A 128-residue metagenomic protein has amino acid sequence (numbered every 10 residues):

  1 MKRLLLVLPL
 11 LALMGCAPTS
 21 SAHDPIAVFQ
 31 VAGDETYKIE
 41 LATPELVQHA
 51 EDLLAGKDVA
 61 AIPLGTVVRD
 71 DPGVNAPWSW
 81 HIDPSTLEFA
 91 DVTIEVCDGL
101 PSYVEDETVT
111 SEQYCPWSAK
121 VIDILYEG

Functional and structural regions predicted by a protein language model:
M1-L4: Positively charged n-region of N-terminal signal peptides that target proteins for export
L6-L10: Hydrophobic helical h-region of N-terminal Sec-dependent signal peptides in bacterial secretory/periplasmic proteins
L13-G15: C-terminal motif of bacterial Sec signal peptides marking the signal peptidase cleavage site
S20-G128: Function-determining sites in protein domains
